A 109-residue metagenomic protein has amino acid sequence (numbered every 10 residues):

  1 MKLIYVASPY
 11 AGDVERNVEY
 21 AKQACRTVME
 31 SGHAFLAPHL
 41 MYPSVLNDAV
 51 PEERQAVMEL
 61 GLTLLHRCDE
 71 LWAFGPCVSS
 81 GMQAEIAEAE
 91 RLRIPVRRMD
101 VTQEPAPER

Functional and structural regions predicted by a protein language model:
M1-E108: Catalytic phosphate/metal-binding cores of nucleic-acid and nucleotide-processing enzymes, i.e., regions that mediate
